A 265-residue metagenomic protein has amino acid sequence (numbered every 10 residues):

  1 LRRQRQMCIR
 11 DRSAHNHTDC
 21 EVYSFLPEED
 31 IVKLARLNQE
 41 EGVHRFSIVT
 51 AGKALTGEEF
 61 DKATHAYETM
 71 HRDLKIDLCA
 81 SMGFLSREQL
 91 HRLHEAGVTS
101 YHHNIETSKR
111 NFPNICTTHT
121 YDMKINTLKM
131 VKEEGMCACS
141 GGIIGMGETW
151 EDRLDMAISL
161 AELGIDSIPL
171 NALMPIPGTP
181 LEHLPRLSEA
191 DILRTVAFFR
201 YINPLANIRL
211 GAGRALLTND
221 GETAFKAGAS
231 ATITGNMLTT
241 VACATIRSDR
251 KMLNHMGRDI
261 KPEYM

Functional and structural regions predicted by a protein language model:
L1-I9: Single conserved hydrophobic/aromatic residue that forms the stacking wall/gate of nucleotide- or nucleobase-binding
R3, L90-H91, T218-E222: Short, solvent-exposed polar/charged micro-motifs at secondary-structure junctions
C8, S47, C79, C139 (+3 more regions): Functionally engaged cysteine thiol sites
I9-R12, T218: Cysteine-cluster motifs in flexible loop/terminal segments that predominantly coordinate metals
H15-G141, W150-L154, S159-L163: Conserved Radical SAM active-site core
K33, A161-M265: Auxiliary Fe-S-binding modules of radical SAM enzymes
F46, G52-T56, T127-E151, L170-P185 (+1 more regions): Conserved strand-turn element in the central/C-terminal portion of the radical SAM core barrel that lines
